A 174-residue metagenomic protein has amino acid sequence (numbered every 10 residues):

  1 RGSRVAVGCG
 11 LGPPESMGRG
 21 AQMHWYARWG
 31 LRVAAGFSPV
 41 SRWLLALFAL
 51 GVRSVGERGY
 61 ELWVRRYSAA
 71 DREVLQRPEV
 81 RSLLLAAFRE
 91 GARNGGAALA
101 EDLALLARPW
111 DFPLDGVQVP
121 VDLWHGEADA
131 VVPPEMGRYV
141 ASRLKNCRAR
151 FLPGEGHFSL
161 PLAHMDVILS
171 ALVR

Functional and structural regions predicted by a protein language model:
A6, D122-W124, R150: Hydrophobic/aromatic beta-strand patches that form the interior of the parallel beta-sheet core in alpha/beta enzyme
V7-M17: Active-site nucleophile loop of the alpha/beta-hydrolase fold
W25-F112: Alpha/beta-hydrolase
P109-Q118, P134: The feature captures the conserved acid-bearing segment of alpha/beta-hydrolase catalytic domains
V117, L123-H125, D129: Short beta-strand/loop motif that positions the catalytic acidic residue of the alpha/beta-hydrolase fold
A130-M136: Conserved alpha/beta-hydrolase "acid-adjacent" motif
R138-Y139, D166: Active-site phosphate/pyrophosphate- and oxyanion-stabilizing loops and adjacent acidic/basic residues in soluble
N146-R174: Catalytic active-site module of serine/aspartate enzymes centered on a nucleophile-bearing elbow/loop
